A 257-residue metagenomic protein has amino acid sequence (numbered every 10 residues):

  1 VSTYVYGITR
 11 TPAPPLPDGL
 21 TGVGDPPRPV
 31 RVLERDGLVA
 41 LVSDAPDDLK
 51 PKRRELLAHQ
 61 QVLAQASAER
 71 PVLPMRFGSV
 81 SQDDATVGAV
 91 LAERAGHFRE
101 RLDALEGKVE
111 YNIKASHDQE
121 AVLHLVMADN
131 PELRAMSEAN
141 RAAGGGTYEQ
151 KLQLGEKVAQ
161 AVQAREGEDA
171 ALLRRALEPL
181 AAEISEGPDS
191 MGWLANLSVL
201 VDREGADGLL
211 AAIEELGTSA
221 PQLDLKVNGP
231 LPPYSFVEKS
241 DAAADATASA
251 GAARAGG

Functional and structural regions predicted by a protein language model:
V1-G257: An interfacial alpha-helical scaffold signature
